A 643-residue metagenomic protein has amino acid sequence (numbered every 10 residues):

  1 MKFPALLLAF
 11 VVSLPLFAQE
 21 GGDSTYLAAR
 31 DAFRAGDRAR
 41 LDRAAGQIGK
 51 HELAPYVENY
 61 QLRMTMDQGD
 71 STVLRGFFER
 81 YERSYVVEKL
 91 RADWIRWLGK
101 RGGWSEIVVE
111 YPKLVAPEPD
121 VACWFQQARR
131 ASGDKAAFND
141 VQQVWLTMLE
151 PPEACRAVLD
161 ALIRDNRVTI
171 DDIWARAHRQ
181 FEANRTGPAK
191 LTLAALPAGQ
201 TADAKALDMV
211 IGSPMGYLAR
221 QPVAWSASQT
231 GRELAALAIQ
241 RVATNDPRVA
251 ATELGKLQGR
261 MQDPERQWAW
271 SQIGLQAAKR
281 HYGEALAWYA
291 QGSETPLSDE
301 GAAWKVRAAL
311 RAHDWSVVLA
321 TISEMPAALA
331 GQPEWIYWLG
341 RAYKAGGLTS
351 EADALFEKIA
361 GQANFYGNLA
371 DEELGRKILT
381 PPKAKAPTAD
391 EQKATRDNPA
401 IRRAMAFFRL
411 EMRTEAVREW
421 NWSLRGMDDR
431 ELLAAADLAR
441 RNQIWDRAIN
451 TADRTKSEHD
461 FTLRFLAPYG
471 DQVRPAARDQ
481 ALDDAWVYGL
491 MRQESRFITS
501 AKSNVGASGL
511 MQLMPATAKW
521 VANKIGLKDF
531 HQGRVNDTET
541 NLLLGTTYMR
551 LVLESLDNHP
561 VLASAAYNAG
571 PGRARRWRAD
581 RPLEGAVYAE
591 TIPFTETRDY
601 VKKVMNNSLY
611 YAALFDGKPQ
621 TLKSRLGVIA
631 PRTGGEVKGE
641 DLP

Functional and structural regions predicted by a protein language model:
A5-P15: Bacterial N-terminal signal peptides
F17-Y60, T380-I401, R409: N-terminal leader/linker segments that initiate helical-solenoid repeat arrays
A18-T25, D37, K50-Y56, Q68-D70 (+20 more regions): Generic helix N-cap/helix-start motif at coil->alpha-helix transitions
A32, T65, L98, R129-R130 (+7 more regions): Residue at a conserved register position within TPR or TPR-like alpha-solenoid repeats
R40-A44, D70-Y81, W104-L114, K135-T147 (+12 more regions): Alpha-helical repeat scaffolds
N59, T252, L257-G259, R266 (+6 more regions): Catalytic glycan-binding domains that act on GlcNAc-containing polysaccharides
Q61-R63, F78-E82, R91-R96, K100 (+2 more regions): Alpha-helical adaptor scaffolds
